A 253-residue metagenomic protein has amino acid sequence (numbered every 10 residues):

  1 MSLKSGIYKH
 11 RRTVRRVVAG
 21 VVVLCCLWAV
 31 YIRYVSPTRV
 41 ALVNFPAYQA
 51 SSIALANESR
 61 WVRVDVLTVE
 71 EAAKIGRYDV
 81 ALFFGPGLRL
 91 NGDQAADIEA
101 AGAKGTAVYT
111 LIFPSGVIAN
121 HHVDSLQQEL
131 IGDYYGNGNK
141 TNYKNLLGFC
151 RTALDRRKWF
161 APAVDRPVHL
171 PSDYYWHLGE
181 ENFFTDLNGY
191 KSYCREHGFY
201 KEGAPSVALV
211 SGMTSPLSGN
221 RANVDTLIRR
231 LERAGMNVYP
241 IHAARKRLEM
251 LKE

Functional and structural regions predicted by a protein language model:
S2-E253: An N-terminal assembly and electron-transfer interface module characteristic of large anaerobic redox and radical
